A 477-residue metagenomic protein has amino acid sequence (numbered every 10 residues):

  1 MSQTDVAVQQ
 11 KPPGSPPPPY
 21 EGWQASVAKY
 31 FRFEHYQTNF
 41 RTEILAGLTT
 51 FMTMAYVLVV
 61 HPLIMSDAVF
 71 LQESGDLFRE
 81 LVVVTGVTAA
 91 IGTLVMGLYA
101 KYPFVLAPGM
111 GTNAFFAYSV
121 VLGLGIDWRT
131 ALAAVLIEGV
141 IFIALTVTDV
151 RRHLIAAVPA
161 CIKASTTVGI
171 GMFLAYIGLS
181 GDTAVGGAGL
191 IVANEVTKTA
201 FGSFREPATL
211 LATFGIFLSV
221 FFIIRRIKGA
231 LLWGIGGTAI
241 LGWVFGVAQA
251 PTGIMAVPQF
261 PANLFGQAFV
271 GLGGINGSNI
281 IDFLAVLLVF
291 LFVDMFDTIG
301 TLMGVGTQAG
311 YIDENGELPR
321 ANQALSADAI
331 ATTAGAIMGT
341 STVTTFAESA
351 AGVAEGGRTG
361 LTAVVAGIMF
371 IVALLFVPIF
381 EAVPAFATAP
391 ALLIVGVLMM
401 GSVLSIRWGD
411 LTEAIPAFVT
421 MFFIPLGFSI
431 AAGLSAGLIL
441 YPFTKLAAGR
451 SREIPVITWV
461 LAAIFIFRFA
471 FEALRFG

Functional and structural regions predicted by a protein language model:
S2-R79, V196-F201, L232-N322, F465-F467: Helix-loop-helix hairpins and the membrane-proximal interhelical loops of multi-pass alpha-helical transport proteins
P12, T88-M110, V140: Juxtamembrane transmembrane-helix boundary signature
W23-H61, T88-A89, G109-Y118, L122-I170 (+1 more regions): Helix-loop-helix junctions within the multi-pass membrane cores of secondary transporters/permeases
I44, I64, L154, G229 (+3 more regions): Residue-level signature of catalytic and energy-coupling elements of molecular machines, predominantly ATP/GTP-dependent
S66-E80, S119-T130, I280-L284, P384 (+1 more regions): Helix-coil boundary and interhelical linker segments in multi-pass alpha-helical membrane proteins
V84-T85: Transmembrane alpha-helical segments of major facilitator superfamily
G92-F104, V220-R226, V289-D297, D328-M338 (+3 more regions): Transmembrane alpha-helix interface/packing and boundary motifs in multi-pass membrane proteins, characterized by
L124-G237, L241-V244, V364-G477: Membrane-embedded alpha-helical modules
